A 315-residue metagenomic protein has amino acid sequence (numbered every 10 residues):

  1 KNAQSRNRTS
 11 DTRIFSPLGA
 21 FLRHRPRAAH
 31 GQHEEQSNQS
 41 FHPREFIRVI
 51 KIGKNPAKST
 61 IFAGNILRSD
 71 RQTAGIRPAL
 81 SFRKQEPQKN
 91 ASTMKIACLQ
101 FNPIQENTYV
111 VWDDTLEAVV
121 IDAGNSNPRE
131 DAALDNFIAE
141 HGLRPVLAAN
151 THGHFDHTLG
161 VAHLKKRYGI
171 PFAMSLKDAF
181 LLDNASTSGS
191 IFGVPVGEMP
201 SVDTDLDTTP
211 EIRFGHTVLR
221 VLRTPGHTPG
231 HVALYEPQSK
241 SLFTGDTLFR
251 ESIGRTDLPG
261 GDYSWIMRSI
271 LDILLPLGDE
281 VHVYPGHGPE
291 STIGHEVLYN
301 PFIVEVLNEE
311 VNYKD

Functional and structural regions predicted by a protein language model:
K1-S16: N-terminal helix-forming leader/targeting segments
A28-N38: Short, charge-rich patches within N-terminal targeting peptides
F46-A63, R68: Cationic, amphipathic, low-complexity segments that mediate targeting or membrane/lipid association
P78-T93: Short, Lys/Arg-enriched N-terminal segments with co-localized hydrophobic residues within the first ~10-30 amino acids
M94-H141, A233-G245: Conserved beta-strand hairpin/beta-sheet module of binuclear metal-dependent hydrolase folds, prominently
V119, L147-A149, F172, F243 (+1 more regions): Residue-level marker for buried hydrophobic side chains located in beta-strands that build the well-ordered beta-sheet
N125-D131, D135-F214, L298-V311: Active-site HxH/HxHxD metal-binding segment of metal-dependent hydrolases
N125-S126, S188-I191, E211, T217-K314: Metallo-beta-lactamase
